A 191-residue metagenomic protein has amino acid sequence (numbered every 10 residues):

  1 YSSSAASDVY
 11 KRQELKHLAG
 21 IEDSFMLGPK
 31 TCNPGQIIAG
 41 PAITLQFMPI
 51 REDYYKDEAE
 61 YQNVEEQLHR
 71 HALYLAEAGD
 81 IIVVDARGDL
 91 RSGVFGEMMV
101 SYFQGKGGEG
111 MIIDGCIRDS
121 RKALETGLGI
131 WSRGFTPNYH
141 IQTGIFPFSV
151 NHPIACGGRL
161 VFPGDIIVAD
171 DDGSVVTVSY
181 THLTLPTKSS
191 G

Functional and structural regions predicted by a protein language model:
Y1-A6, Y10, H182, T187-G191: Single conserved hydrophobic/aromatic residue that forms the stacking wall/gate of nucleotide- or nucleobase-binding
S3-Y74, I81: Intrinsically disordered, low-complexity regions enriched in acidic/Ser/Thr/Pro/Gln residues
F25-L27, V83-D85, M111-G115, I130-S132 (+1 more regions): General beta-strand structural signal in soluble alpha/beta enzymes
C32-P34, H71-Y74, M99-Y102, R118-R121 (+3 more regions): A generic local secondary-structure boundary/capping motif
A39-G40, E77-D80, K106-E109, E125-L128 (+3 more regions): Short coil/turn connectors at secondary-structure junctions
A72-D114: Extracellular/luminal Protease-associated
G105, E109-N138, T143: Ligand/cofactor pocket segment of small-molecule handling proteins
F135-L183, S189: Acidic, glycine-rich flexible loop/linker segments
